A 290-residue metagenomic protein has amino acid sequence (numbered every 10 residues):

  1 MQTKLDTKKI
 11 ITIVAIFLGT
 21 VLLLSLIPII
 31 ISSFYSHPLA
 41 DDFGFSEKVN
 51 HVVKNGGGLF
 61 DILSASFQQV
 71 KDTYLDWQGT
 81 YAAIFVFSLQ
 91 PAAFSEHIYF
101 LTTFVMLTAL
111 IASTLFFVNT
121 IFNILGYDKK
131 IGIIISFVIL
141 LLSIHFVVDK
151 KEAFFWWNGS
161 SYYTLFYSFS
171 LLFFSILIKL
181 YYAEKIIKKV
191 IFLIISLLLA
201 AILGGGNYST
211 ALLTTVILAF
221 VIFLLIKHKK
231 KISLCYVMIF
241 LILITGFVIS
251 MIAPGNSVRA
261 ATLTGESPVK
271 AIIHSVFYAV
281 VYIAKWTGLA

Functional and structural regions predicted by a protein language model:
M1-I27: Start-transfer (signal-anchor) and selected internal transmembrane alpha helices of multi-pass inner/ER membrane
I10, K129, I187-F192, K227-L241: Membrane-interfacial entry segments at the cytosolic side of transmembrane helices
S33-A93, I98-F100, Y208-A290: Transmembrane catalytic cores of multi-pass membrane glycosyltransferases and polysaccharide-assembly enzymes
Q90, N119-F122, I144-F155, I249-S257: Juxtamembrane "helix-exit" motif on the non-cytosolic side of transmembrane helices
F104-K129, L172: Transmembrane-helix motifs of polytopic, lipid-linked glycan transferases
L107, Y162-F174, L213-V221: Hydrophobic core segments of transmembrane alpha-helices in multi-pass, intramembrane catalytic enzymes
I131-Y181, N207: Membrane-interface micro-motifs in multi-pass membrane enzymes
I191-Y208: Membrane-interface alpha helices of multi-pass inner-membrane proteins
